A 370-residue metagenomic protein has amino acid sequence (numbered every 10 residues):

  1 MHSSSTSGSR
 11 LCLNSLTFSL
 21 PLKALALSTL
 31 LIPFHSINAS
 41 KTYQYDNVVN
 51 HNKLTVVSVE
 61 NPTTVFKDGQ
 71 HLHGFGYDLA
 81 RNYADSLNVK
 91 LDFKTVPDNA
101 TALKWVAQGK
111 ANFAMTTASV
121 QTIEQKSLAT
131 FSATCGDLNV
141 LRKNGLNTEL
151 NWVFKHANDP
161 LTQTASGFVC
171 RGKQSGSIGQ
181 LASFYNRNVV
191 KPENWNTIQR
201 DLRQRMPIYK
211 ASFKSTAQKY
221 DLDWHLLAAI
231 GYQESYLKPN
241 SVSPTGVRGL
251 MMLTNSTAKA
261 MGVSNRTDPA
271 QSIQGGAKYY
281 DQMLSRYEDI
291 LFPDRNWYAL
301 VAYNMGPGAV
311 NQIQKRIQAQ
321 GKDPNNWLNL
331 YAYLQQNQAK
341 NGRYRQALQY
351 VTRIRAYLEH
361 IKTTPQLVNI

Functional and structural regions predicted by a protein language model:
L13, L20, N186-Y236, A270 (+1 more regions): Export/targeting segments at the very N-terminus of extracytoplasmic proteins
N38-T117: Extracytoplasmic small-molecule ligand-binding "clamshell" domains of the periplasmic binding protein/Venus flytrap
S58-P62, S127-Q163, Y333-Q336: Periplasmic-binding protein-like
G74-S86, L146-Y185, P207, Y357-T364: Extended ligand-binding regions for polar small-molecule ligands
M115-F131, N311-Q312, R316-G321: A ligand-binding cleft/hinge motif common to bilobed small-molecule-binding domains
F154, A299-T364: Catalytic and substrate-binding regions of cell-wall glycan-acting enzymes that process beta-1,4-linked
I208-A211, K259-K315, V351-A356: Alpha-helical segment that forms one wall of the substrate-binding/catalytic cleft in peptidoglycan-active domains
N240-S264, Q271-Q282, N325, N329-Y331: Substrate-binding/active-site groove segments that recognize and process beta-1,4-linked N-acetyl-hexosamine
